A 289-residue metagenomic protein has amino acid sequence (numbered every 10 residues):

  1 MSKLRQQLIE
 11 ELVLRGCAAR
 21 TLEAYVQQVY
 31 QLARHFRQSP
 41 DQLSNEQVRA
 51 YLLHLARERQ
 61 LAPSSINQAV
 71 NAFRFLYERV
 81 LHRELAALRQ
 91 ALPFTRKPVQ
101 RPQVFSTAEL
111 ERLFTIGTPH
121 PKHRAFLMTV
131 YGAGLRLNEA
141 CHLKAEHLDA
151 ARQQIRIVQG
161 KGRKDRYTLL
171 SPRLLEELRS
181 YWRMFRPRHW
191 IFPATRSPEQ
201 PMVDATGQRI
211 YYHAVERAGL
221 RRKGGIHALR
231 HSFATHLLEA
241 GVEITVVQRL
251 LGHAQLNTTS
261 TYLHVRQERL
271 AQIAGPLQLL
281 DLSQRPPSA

Functional and structural regions predicted by a protein language model:
M1-A289: Conserved catalytic core of the tyrosine transesterase superfamily
